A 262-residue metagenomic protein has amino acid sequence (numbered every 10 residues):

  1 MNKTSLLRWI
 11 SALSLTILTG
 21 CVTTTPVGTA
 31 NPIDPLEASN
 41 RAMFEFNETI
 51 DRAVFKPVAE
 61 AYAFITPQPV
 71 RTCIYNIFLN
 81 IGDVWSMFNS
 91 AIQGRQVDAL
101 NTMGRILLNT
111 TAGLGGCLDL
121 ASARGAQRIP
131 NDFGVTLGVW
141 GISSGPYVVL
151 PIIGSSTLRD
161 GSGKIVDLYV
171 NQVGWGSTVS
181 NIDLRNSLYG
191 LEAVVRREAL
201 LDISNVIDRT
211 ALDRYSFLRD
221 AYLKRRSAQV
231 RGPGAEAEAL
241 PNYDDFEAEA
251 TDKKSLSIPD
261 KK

Functional and structural regions predicted by a protein language model:
M1-S11: Bacterial N-terminal signal peptides that target proteins for export
I17-G20: C-terminal motif of bacterial Sec signal peptides marking the signal peptidase cleavage site
V22-P26: Bacterial signal peptide processing site
V27-G28, W140-K262: A structured, mid-to-C-terminal "fold-capping" secondary-structure block
G28-V54: Post-signal peptide N-terminal segment of mature Sec-exported envelope proteins
A53, A59-P69: Membrane interface segments of multi-pass transport proteins and intramembrane proteases
Y75-I77: Beta-rich strand-turn-strand
N80-L158: Mid-length scaffold segments of soluble, non-membrane domains
